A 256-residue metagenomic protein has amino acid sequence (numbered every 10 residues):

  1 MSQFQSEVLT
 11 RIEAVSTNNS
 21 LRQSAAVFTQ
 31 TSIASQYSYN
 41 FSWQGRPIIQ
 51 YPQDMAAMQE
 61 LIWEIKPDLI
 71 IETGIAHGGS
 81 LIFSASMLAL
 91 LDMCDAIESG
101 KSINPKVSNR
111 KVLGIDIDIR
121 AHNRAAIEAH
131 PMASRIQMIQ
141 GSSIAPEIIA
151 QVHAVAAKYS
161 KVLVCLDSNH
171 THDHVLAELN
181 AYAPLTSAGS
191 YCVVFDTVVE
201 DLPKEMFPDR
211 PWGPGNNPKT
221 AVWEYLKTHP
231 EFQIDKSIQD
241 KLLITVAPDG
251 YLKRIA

Functional and structural regions predicted by a protein language model:
M1-A25: N-terminal auxiliary segments of SAM/dcSAM-dependent transferases
E7, R11, V15, T31 (+2 more regions): Residues that form generic nucleotide/phosphate-binding pockets
A14, N18, T31-A34, E64 (+2 more regions): A structural signal for alpha-helix termini and helix-coil/disorder junctions
S16-V27, Y182, C192-V193, T197: Short, solvent-exposed beta-strand-terminating loops
L21-I33, D118-N123: Short, compositionally biased "basic patch" segments
A25-Q50: Class I SAM-dependent transferase core
Q44-R46, M55-A256: S-adenosylmethionine/decaboxylated-SAM
